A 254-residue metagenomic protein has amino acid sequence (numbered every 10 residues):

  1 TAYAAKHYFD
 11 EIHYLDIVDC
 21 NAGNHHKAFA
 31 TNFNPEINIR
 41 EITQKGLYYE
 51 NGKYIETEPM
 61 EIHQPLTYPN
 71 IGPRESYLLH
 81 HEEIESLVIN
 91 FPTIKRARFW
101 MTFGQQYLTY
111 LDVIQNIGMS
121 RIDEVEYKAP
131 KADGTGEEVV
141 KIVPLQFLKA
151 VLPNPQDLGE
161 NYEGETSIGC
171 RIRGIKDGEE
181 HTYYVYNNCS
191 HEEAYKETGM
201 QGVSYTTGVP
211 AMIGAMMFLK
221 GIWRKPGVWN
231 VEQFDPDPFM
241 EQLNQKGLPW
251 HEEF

Functional and structural regions predicted by a protein language model:
A4-F254: C-terminal catalytic/substrate-binding lobe primarily of soluble NAD(P)-dependent oxidoreductases
